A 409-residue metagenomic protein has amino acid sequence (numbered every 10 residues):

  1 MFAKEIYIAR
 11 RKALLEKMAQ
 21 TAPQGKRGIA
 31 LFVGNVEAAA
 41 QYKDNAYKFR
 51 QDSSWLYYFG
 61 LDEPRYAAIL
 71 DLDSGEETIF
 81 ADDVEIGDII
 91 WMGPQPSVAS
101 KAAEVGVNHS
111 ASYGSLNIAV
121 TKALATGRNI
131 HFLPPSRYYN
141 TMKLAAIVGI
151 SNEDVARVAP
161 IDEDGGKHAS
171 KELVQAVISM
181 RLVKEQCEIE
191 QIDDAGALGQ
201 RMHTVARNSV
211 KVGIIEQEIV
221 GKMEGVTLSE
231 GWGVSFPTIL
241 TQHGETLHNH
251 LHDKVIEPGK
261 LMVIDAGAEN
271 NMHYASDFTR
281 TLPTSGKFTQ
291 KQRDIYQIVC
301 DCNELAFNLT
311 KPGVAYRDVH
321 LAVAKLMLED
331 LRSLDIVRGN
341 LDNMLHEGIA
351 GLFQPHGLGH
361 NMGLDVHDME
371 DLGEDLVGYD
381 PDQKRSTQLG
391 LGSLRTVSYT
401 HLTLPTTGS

Functional and structural regions predicted by a protein language model:
M1-P405, S409: Active-site neighborhoods and metal-handling regions in enzymes and metal-associated proteins
